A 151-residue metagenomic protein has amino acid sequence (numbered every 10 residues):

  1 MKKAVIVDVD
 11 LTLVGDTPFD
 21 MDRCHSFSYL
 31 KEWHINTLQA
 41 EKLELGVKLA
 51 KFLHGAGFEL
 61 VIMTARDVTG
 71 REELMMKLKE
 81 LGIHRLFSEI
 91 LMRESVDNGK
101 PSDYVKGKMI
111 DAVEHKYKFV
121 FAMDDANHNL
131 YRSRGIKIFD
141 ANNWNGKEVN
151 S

Functional and structural regions predicted by a protein language model:
M1-K2, G57, K116-F119: A general structural motif
M1-K2, V105, I136: Generic cytosolic/nucleocytoplasmic N-terminal low-complexity/intrinsically disordered segments
K3-N98: Alpha-helical substrate-recognition element adjacent to the catalytic core
L74-I83, K108, Y131-K137: Short, aromatic/basic amphipathic alpha-helical patches
H84, E114-K116: Alpha-helix termination/capping residues and helix-transition junctions
P101-E114: Short loop-to-alpha-helix "cap/lid" segments that border enzyme active sites across diverse enzyme classes
I110, Y117-S151: Acidic, Mg2+-coordinating phosphoryl-transfer loop and its flanking beta/alpha structural elements, shared across
